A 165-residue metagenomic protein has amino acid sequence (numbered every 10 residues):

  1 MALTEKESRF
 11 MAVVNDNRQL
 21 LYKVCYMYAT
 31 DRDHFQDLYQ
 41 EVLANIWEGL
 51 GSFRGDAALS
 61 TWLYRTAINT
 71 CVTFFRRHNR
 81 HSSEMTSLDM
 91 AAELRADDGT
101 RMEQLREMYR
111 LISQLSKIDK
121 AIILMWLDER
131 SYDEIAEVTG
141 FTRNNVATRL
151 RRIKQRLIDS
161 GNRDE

Functional and structural regions predicted by a protein language model:
M1-K23, Q36: A short, charge-rich alpha-helical start-of-domain segment used by transcription regulators
L3, E41-A58, R77-H78: Sigma70-family region 2
A12, A92-L124, D128-G140, I158: Amphipathic alpha-helical segment used for protein-protein interaction
R18, Y22, L43, S116 (+2 more regions): C-terminal flanking helix
K23, D37-A44, A57-N69: Structural recognition of an alpha-helix C-terminal capping motif at a helix-to-coil junction
V42, T66, I122-I123, I135-A136 (+1 more regions): Hydrophobic positions on the alpha-helical face of helix-turn-helix-like DNA-binding modules
S52, R65-M85, R101: Arg/Lys-rich amphipathic alpha helix in sigma70-family domain 2
I68, V72, D133, T139-D164: DNA-recognition helix of helix-turn-helix
